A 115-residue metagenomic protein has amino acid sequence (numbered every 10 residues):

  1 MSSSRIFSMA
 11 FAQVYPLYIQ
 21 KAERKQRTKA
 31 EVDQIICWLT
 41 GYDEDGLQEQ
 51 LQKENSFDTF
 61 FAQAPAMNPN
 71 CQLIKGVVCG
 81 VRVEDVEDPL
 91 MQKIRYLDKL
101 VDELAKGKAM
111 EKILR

Functional and structural regions predicted by a protein language model:
M1-R115: A charge-rich, low-complexity, intrinsically flexible signal that marks solvent-exposed coils, linkers, repeats
